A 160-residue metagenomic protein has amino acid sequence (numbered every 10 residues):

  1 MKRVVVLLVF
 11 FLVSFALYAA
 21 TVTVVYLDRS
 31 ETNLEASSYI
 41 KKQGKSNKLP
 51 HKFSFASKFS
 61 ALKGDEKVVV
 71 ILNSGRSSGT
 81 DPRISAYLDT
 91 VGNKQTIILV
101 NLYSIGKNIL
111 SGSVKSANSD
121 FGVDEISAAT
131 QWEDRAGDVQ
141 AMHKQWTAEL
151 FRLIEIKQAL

Functional and structural regions predicted by a protein language model:
V4-V13: Sec-dependent N-terminal signal peptides
A19, D65-E66, K94-Q95: A general structural motif
A19-L49: Short, charged N-terminal beta->alpha structural module
V22, I71, G79-L160: FMN-binding flavodoxin-like domain, especially the glycine-rich phosphate-binding loop
R29-T32, K58-F59, G75-G79, Y103-N108: Solvent-exposed loop/turn segments at secondary-structure junctions within structured extracellular/periplasmic domains
G44-K63: A short, well-structured beta->alpha microelement
A61-R76: Short, well-ordered secondary-structure micro-motifs within conserved domains or adaptor modules
